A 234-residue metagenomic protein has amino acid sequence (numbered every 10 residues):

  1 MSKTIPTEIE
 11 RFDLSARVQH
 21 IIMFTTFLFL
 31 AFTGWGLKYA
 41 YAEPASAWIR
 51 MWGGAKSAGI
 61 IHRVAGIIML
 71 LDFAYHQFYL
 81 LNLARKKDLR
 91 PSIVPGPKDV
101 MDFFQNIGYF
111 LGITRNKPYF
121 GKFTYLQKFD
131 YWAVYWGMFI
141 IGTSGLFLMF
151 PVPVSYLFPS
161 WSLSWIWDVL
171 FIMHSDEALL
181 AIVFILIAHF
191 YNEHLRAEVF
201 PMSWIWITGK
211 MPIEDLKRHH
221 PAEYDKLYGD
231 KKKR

Functional and structural regions predicted by a protein language model:
M1-R234: Membrane-embedded alpha-helical bundles that constitute the cytochrome b-like, heme-associated redox core of multi-pass
